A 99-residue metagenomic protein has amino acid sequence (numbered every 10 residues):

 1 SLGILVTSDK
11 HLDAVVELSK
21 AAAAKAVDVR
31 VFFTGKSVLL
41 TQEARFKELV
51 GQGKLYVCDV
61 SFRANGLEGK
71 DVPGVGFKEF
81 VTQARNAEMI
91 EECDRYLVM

Functional and structural regions predicted by a protein language model:
S1, A24-R30, K54: Residues at the starts of beta-strands that form the adenosine-phosphate
L2-D13, G35-L39: Short, glycine-rich nucleotide/cofactor-binding loops
H11-A24, V31: Histidine-anchored nucleotide/phosphate-binding helix
T34-S37, V60-F62: Short, ordered loop/turn segments at secondary-structure junctions
Q42-R45, R85: Short acidic active-site motifs
R45-V72: A glycine-rich helix N-cap at a beta->alpha junction
E68-M99: C-terminal structural segments of small proteins and small subunits
